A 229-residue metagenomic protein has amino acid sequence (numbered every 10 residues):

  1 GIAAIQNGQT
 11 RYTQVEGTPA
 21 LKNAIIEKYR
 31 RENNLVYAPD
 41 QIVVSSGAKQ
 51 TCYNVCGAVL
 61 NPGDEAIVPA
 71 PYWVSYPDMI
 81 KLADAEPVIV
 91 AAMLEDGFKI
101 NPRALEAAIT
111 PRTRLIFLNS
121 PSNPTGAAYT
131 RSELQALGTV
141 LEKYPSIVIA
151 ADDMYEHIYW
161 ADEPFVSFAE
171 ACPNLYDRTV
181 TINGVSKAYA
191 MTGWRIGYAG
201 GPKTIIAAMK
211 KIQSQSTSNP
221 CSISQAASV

Functional and structural regions predicted by a protein language model:
G1-G47, N54: N-terminal small-domain helix-loop-helix segment of the aminotransferase-like
Y37-I42, P62-E65, R112, Y176-T179: Short acidic capping loops at alpha-helix termini that bridge into adjacent secondary structure
A58-I80: Conserved PLP-anchoring active-site segment centered on the Schiff-base-forming lysine
D64, A85, L141-V148, Y176-D177: A short helix->loop->beta-strand "cap" motif at the edges of active sites that frequently abuts
L82-V88: A short helix-loop-beta submotif of the ANL/AMP-binding
A92-E163: Active-site phosphate-binding strand-loop segment of PLP-dependent enzymes
C172-V229: Conserved core segment of the aminotransferase class I/II
